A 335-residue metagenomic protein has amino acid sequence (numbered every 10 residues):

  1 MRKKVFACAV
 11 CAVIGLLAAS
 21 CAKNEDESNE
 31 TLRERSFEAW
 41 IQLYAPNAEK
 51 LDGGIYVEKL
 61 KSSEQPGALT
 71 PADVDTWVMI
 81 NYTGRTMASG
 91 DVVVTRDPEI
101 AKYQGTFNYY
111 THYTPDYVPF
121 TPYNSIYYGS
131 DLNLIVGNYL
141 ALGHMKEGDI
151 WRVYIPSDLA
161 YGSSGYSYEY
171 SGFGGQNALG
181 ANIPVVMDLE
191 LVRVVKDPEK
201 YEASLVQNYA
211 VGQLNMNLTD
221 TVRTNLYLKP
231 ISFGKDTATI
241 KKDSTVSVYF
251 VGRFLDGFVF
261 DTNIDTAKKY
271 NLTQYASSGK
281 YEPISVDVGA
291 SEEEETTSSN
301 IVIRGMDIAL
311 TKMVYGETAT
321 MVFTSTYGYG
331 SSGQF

Functional and structural regions predicted by a protein language model:
M1-R2, I14-G15: Disordered, low-complexity tails and leader-like regions
R2-V5, C21-F335: Cross-family detector of peptidyl-prolyl cis-trans isomerase
F6-V13: Sec-dependent N-terminal signal peptides
